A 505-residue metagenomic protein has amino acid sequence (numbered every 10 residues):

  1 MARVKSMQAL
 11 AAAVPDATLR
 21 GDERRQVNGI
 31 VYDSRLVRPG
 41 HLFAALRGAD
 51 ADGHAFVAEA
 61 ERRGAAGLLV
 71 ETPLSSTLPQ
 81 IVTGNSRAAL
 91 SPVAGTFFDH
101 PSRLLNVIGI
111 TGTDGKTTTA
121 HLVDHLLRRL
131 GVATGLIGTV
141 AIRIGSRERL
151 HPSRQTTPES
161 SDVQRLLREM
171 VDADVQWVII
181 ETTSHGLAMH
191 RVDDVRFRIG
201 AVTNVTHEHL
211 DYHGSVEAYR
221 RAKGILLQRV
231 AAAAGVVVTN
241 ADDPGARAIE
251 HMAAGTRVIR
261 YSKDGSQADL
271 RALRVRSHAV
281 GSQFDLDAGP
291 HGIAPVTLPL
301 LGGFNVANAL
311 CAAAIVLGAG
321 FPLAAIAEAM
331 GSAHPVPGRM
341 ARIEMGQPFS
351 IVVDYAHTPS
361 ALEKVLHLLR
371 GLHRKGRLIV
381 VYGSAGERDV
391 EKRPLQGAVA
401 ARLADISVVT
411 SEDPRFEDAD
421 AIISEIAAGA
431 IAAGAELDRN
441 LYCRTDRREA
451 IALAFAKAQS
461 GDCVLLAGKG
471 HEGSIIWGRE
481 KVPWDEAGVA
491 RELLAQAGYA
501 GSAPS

Functional and structural regions predicted by a protein language model:
M1-P92, T96, A268-L273, I293 (+4 more regions): N-terminal leader/targeting and accessory segments in enzymes
L10, H41, A60, V93 (+13 more regions): Residue-level signal for inorganic ion chemistry
A11-V14, E61, V70-T77, D172-A173 (+5 more regions): Acidic, Mg2+-coordinating active-site environments of NTP-dependent enzymes
G48-A51, P335-G338, S360, H367-A433 (+3 more regions): Active-site beta-alpha connecting loops in nucleotide-dependent enzymes
G48-D50, S184-H185, H207-E208, D243-P244 (+4 more regions): Short glycine-rich anion-binding loops that position phosphate/pyrophosphate groups of nucleotides and phosphorylated
T77-S86, H151-P152, G255-I259: Active-site regions of enzymes building and remodeling cell-envelope glycoconjugates
L90-A241, R247-A254, H373: Phosphate-binding loop of NTP-binding sites
L210, V482-S505: Short, flexible loop segments at boundaries between secondary-structure elements
